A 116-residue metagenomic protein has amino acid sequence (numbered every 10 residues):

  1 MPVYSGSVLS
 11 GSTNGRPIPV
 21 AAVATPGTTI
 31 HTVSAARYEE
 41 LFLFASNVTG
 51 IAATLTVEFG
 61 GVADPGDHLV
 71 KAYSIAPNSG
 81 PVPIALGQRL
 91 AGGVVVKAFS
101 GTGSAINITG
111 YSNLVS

Functional and structural regions predicted by a protein language model:
M1-Y38, F99-S116: C-terminal interaction-tip segments
P26, A36-F42, R89-G93: Short, solvent-exposed loop/turn segments enriched in Ser/Thr/Gly
S46-G50, G101: Short solvent-exposed strand-capping/beta-turn motif centered on an Asx-Ser/Thr pair
T56-G60, T109-Y111: Beta-strand signatures of extracellular beta-sandwich domains
E58, V96-A98: Short conserved beta-strand and strand-loop elements enriched in small hydrophobics with frequent Asp/Gly
G60-D64, V115-S116: Short edge-strand/loop segments of extracellular domains
V62-V95: Intrinsically disordered, low-complexity Pro/Gly/Ser/Thr-rich segments with frequent PxxP/GP/PP motifs and embedded
